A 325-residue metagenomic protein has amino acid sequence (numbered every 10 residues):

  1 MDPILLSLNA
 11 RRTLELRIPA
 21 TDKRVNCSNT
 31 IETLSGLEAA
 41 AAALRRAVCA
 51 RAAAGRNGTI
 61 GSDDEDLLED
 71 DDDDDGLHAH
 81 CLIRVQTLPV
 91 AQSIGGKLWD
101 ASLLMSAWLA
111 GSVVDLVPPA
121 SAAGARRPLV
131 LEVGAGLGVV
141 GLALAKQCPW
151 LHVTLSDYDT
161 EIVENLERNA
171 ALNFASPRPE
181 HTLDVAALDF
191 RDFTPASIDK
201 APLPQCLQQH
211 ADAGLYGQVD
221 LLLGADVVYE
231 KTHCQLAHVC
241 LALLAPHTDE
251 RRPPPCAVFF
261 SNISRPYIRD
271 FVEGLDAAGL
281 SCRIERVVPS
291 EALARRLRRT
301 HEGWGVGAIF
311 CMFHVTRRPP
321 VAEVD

Functional and structural regions predicted by a protein language model:
M1-D325: S-adenosylmethionine-dependent methyltransferases
